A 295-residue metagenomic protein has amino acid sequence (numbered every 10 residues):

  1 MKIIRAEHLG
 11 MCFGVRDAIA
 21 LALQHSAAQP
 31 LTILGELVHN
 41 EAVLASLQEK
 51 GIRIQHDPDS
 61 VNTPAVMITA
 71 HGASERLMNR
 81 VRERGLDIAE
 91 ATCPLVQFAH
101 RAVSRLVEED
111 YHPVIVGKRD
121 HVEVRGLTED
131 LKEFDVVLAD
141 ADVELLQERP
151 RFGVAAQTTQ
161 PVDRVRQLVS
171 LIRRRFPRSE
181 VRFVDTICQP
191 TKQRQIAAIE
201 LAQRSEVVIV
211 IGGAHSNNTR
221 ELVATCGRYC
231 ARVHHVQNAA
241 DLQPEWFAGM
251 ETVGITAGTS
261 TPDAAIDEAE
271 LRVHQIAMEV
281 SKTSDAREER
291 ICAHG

Functional and structural regions predicted by a protein language model:
M1-G295: The feature marks the mature, well-folded catalytic cores of soluble enzymes
